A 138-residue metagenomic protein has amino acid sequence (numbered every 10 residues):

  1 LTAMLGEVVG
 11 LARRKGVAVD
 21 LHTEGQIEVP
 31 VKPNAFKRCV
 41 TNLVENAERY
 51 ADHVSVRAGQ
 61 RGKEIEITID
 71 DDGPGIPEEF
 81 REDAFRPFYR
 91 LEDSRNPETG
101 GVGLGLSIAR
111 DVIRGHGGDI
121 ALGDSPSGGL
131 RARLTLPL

Functional and structural regions predicted by a protein language model:
L1-R13: Short beta-to-alpha transition helix within the HATPase_c
A18-E28: Conserved catalytic submotifs in the C-terminal HATPase_c
H53-K63: Short beta-strand/loop element within the Bergerat-fold HATPase_c
D71: Acidic ATP/Mg2+-coordinating residue in the GHKL
I76-R90: Short conserved segment of the HATPase_c
G105, A109: Short alpha-helical Gxxx[C/S/T] motif in the catalytic ATP-binding
